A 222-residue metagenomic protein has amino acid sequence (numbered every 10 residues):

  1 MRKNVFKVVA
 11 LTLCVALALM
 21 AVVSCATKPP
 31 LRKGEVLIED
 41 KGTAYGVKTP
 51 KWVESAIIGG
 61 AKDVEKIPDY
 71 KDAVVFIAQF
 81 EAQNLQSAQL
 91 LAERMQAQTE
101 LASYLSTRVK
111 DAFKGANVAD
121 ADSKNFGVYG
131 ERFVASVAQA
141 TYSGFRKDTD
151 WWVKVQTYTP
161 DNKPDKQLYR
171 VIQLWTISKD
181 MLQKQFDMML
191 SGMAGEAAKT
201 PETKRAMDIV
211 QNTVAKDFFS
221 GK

Functional and structural regions predicted by a protein language model:
R2-L13: Bacterial N-terminal signal peptides that target proteins for export
M20-S24: C-terminal motif of bacterial Sec signal peptides marking the signal peptidase cleavage site
C25-K222: Domain-level marker for long, solvent-exposed, non-transmembrane regions
